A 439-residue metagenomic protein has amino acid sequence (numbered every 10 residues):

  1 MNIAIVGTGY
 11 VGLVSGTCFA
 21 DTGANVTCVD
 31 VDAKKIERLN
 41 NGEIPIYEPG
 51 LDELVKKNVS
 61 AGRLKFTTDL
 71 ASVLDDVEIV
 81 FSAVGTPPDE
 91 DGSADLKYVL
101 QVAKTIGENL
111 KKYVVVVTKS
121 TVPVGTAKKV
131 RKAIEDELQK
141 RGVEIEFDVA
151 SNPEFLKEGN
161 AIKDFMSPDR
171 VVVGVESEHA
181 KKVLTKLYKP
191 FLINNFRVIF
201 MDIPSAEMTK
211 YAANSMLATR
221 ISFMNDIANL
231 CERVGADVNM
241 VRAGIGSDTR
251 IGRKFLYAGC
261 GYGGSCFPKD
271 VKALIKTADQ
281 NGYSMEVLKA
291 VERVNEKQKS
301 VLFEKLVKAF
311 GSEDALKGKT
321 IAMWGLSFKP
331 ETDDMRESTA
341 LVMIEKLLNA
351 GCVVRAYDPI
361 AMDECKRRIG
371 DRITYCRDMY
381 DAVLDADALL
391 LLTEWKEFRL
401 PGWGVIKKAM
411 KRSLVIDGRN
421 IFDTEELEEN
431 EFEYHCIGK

Functional and structural regions predicted by a protein language model:
M1-K439: Structural/interface elements that position substrates and couple domains in central-metabolism enzymes
